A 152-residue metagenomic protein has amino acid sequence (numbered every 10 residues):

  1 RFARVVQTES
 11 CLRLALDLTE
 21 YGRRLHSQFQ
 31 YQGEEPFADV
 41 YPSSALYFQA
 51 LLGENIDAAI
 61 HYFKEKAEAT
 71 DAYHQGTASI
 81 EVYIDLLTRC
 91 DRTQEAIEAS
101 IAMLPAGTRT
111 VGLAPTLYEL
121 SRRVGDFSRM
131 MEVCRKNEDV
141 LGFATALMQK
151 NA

Functional and structural regions predicted by a protein language model:
R1-A152: Eukaryote-biased, non-catalytic alpha-solenoid scaffold regions
